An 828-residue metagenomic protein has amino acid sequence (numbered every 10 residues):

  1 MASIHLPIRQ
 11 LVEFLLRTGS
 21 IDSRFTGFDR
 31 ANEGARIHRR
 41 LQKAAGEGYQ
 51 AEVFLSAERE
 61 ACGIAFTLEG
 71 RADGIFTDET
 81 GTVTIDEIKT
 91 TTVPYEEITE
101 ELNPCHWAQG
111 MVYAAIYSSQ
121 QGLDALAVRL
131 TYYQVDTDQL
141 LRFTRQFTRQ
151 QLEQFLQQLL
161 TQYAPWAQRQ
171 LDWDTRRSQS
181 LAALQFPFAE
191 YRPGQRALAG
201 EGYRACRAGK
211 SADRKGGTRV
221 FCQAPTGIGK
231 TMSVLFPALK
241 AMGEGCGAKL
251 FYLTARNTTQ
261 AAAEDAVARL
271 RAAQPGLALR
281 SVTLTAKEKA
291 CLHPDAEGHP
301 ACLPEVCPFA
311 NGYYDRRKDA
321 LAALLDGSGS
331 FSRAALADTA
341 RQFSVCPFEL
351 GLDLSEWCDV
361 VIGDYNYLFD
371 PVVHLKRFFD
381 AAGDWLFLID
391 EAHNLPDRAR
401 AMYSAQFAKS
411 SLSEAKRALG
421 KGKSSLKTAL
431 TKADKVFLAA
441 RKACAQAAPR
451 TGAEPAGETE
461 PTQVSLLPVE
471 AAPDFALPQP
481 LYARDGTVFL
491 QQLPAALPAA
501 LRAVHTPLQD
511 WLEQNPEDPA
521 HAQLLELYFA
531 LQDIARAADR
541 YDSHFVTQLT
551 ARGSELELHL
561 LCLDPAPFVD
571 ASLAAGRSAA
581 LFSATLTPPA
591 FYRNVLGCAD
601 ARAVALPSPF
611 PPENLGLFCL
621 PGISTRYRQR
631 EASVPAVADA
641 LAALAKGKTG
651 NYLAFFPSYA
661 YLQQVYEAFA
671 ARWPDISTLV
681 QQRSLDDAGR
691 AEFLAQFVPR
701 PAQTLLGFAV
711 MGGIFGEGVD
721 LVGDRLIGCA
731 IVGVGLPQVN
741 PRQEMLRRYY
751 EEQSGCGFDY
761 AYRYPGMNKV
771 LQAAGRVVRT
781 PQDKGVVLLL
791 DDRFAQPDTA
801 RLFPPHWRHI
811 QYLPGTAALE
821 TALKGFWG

Functional and structural regions predicted by a protein language model:
M1-D78: Metal-dependent nuclease catalytic cores that hydrolyze phosphodiester bonds in DNA/RNA, characterized by
A57-Q154: Mg2+/Mn2+-dependent nuclease catalytic core
W173-Q223: Conserved pre-motif I regulatory segment
S178, Q185, R214, C246-V361 (+5 more regions): A substrate-engagement module of RecA-like helicase motors
V234, A261, R341-V360, Y365-A499 (+2 more regions): Signature of the SF2 helicase/ATPase Hel1-core->accessory helical subdomain module
L336-V361, P371-F378, V504-S624, A632-V634 (+3 more regions): A contiguous, basic/glycine-rich beta-loop/short-helix subdomain that forms a polymer-engagement track
P621-A632, R683-F794: Conserved RecA-like P-loop NTPase helicase motor core
P657-Q682: Conserved helicase motor "Helicase C" RecA-like lobe of SF1/SF2 P-loop NTPases
